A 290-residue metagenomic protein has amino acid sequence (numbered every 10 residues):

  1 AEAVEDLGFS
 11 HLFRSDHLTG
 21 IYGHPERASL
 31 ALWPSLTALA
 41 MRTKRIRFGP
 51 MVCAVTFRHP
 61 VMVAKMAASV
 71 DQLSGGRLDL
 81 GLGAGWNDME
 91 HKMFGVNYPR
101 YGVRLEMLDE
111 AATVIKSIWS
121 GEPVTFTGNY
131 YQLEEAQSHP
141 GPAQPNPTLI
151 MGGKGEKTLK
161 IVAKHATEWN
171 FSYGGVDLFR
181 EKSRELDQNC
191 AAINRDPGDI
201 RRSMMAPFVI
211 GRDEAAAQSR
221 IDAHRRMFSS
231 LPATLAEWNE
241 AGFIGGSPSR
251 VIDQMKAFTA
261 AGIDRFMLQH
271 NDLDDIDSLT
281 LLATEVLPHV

Functional and structural regions predicted by a protein language model:
A1-V290: Active-site-adjacent structural elements that line small-molecule/cofactor binding pockets in enzymes
